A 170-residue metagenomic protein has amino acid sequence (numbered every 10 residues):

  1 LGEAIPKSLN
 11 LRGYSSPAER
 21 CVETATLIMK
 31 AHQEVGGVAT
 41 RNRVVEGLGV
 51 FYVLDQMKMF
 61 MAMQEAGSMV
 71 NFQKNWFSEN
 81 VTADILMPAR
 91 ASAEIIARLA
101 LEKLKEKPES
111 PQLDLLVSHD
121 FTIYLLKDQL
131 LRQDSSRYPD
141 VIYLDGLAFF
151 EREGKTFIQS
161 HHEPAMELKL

Functional and structural regions predicted by a protein language model:
L1-I5, A25-G36, I96-P108, L126 (+2 more regions): Hydrophobic, Leu/Ile/Phe/Ala-enriched alpha-helical segments that form helix-helix packing faces
L1-Q73: Phosphate-coordination/substrate-recognition cap region in phosphate-metabolizing enzymes
Y14-S15, E109-S118: Beta-strand elements within well-structured catalytic alpha/beta cores of enzymes that handle phosphate/sulfate esters
A18-E19, H119-F121: Alpha-helix N-cap/helix-start capping motif
E34, G49-A62, E109-Q112, T122-L170: Acidic, low-complexity terminal tails and accessory targeting/binding regions of phosphate-metabolizing enzymes
A66-L86: Flexible internal linker/loop segments at domain or repeat junctions
E79-L113: A mid-sequence, solvent-exposed acidic-amphipathic segment
